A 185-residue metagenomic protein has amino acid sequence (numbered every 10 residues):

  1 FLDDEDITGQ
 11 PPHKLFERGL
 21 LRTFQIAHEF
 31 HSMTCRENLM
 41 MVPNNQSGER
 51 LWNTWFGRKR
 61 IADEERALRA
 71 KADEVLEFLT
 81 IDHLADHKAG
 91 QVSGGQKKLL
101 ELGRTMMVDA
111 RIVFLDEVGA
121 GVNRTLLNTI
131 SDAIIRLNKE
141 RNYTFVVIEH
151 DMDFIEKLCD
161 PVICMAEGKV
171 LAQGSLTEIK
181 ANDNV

Functional and structural regions predicted by a protein language model:
W52-L84, D132-I135, N184: Conserved ABC ATPase "signature" region
V113-D116: Catalytic Walker B motif of ABC-type/P-loop ATPase nucleotide-binding domains
N128-E140: Helical segment within the ABC ATPase nucleotide-binding domain
E149-H150: H-loop/switch region of ABC-family ATPase nucleotide-binding domains
I155-K157: A short, surface-exposed alpha-helical micro-motif characterized by mixed small hydrophobic and charged/polar residues
Q173-G174: ABC ATPase "signature
